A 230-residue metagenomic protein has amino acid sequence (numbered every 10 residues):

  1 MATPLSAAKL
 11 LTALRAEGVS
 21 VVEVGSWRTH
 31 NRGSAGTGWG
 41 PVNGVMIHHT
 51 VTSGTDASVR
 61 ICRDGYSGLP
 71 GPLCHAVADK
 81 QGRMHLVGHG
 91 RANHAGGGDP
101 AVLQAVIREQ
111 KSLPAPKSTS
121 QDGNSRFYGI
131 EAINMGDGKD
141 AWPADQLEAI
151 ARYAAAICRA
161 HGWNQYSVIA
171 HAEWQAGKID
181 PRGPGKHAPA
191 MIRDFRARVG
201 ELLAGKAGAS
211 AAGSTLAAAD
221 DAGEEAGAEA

Functional and structural regions predicted by a protein language model:
M1-E23, G38-W39, P116-G129, I133-A230: Basic/polar, cationic surfaces and motifs that engage anionic cell-wall and phosphate/carboxylate ligands
M1-Q121: N-terminal catalytic cores of peptidoglycan-degrading enzymes
